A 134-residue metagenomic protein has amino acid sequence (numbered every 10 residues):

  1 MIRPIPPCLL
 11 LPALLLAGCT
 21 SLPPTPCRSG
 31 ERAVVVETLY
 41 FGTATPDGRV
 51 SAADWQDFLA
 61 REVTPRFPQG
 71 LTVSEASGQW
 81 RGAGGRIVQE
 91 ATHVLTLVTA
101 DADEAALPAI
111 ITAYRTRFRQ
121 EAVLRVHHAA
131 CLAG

Functional and structural regions predicted by a protein language model:
M1-L9: Bacterial N-terminal signal peptides that target proteins for export
L15-G18: C-terminal motif of bacterial Sec signal peptides marking the signal peptidase cleavage site
T20-L22: Bacterial signal peptide processing site
P24-G30: Short, low-complexity, disordered segments immediately C-terminal to signal peptides in bacterial exported proteins
R32-A52: Terminal, regulation- and interaction-focused segments at domain boundaries
D54, F58, E62, A106-A109 (+1 more regions): Extracytoplasmic/secreted proteins, especially bacterial periplasmic and envelope-associated proteins
Q56-T92, V98-D101: Mature extracytoplasmic domains of secretory-pathway proteins
I87-G134: Helix-rich interaction surfaces within compact, conserved domain-sized segments that mediate assembly or partner
